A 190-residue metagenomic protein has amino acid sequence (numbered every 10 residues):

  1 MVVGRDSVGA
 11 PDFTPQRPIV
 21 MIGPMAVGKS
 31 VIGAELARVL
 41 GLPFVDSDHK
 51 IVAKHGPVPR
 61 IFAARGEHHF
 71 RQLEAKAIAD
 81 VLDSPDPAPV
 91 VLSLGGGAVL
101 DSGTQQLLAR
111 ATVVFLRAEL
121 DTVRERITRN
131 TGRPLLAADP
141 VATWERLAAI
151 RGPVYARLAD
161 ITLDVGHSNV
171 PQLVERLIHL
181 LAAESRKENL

Functional and structural regions predicted by a protein language model:
V2-T14, V39, I150-L190: NTP-dependent small-molecule kinase module
M21: Hydrophobic anchor at the beta1->P-loop junction of P-loop NTPases
P24: P-loop (Walker A) phosphate-binding loop of NTP-binding proteins
S30: Walker A/P-loop
R38-S47: Post-Walker A helix-loop "phosphate-sensing" segment adjacent to the P-loop in P-loop NTPases
D46-L107, V141, E145: ATP-dependent small-molecule kinase phosphotransfer cores that center on conserved nucleotide phosphate-binding segments
R110-V154: A glycine- and Lys/Arg-enriched "phosphate-lid" helix/loop adjacent to the NTP-binding pocket of small-molecule kinases
